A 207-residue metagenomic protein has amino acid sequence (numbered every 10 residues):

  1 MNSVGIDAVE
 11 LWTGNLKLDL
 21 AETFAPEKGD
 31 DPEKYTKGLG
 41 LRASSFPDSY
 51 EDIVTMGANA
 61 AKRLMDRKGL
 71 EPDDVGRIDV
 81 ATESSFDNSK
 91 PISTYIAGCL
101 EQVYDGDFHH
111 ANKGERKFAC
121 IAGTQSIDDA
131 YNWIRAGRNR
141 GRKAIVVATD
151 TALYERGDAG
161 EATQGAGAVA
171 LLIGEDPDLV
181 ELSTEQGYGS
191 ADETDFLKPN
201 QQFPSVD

Functional and structural regions predicted by a protein language model:
M1-E51, E161-D207: Condensing-enzyme catalytic core mediating Claisen C-C bond formation in acyl metabolism
S3-G5, R77, R142-V146: Short glycine-aspartate micro-motif
W12, A81-D87, K117-A122, A148-L153 (+2 more regions): Acidic, glycine-rich active-site loops and adjacent beta-strand->loop/helix elements that engage anionic groups
E33-D52, S85-K143, T149: Conserved catalytic cysteine-centered active-site region of acyl-thioester-dependent Claisen-condensing enzymes
A60-G76: Phosphate/pyrophosphate-binding loops at sites that engage ATP/ADP/AMP, CoA/4′-phosphopantetheine, polyphosphate
K113-A119, E155-E161, V206-D207: Flexible, glycine/proline-enriched loop segments at strand-loop-helix junctions that form or flank small-ligand binding
Y131, R135, N139-L171, D176: Flexible, glycine-rich active-site loops centered on histidine and acidic residues that chelate a metal or position
